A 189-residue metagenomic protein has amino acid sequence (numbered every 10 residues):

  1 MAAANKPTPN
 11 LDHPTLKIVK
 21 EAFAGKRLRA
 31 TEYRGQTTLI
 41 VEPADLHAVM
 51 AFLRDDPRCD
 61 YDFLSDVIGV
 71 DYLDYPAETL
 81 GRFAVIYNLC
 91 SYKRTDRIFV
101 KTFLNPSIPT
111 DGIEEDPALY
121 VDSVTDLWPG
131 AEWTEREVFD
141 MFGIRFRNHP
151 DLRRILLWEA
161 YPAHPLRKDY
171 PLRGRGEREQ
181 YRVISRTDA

Functional and structural regions predicted by a protein language model:
M1-A189: Terminal low-complexity/charged segments
